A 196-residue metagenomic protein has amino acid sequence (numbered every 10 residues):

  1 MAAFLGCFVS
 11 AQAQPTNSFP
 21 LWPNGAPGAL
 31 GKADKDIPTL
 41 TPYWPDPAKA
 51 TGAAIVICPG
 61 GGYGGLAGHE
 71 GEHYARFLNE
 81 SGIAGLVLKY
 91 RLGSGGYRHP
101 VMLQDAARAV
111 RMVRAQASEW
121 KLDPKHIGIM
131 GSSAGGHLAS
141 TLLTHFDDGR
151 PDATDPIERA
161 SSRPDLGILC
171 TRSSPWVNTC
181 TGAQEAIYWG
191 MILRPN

Functional and structural regions predicted by a protein language model:
M1-C7: Bacterial N-terminal signal peptides
C7-F8, N24: Low-complexity, intrinsically disordered/propeptide-like segments
V9-A13: Sec/Tat signal peptide C-region and signal peptidase I cleavage site
Q14-N196: Alpha/beta-hydrolase superfamily serine-hydrolase fold, recognizing
